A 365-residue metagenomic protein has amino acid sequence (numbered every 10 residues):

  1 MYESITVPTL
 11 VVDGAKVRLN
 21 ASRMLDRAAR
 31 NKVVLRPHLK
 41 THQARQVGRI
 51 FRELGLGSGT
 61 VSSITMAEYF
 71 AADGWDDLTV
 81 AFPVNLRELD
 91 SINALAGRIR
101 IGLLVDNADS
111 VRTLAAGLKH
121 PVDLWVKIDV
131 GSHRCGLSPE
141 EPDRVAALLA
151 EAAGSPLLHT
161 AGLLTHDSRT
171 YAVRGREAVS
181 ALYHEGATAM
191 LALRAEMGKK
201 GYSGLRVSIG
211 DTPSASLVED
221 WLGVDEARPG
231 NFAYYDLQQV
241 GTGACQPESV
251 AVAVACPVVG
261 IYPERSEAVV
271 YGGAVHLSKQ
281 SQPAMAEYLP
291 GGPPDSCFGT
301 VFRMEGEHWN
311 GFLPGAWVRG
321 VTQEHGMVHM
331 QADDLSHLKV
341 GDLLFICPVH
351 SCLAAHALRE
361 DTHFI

Functional and structural regions predicted by a protein language model:
M1-V12: Generic N-terminal amphipathic, Lys/Arg-enriched alpha-helix
K16-Q46, S58-T60: N-terminal glycine-rich anion-binding loops that anchor highly charged ligand groups
V17, K40, F70, V126 (+5 more regions): Conserved, mostly hydrophobic/aromatic
V34, K199-R206, A355-R359: Flexible, glycine/charged-enriched surface loops at secondary-structure junctions
H38-A172: Active-site-proximal beta-alpha core segment in soluble small-molecule metabolic enzymes
D123, V130-Q246: Active-site loop/helix belt of alpha/beta enzymes
P213-F298: Active-site loop ensemble at the mouth of alpha/beta enzyme cores that anchors a bound cofactor
R265-I365: C-terminal accessory subdomain/extension
